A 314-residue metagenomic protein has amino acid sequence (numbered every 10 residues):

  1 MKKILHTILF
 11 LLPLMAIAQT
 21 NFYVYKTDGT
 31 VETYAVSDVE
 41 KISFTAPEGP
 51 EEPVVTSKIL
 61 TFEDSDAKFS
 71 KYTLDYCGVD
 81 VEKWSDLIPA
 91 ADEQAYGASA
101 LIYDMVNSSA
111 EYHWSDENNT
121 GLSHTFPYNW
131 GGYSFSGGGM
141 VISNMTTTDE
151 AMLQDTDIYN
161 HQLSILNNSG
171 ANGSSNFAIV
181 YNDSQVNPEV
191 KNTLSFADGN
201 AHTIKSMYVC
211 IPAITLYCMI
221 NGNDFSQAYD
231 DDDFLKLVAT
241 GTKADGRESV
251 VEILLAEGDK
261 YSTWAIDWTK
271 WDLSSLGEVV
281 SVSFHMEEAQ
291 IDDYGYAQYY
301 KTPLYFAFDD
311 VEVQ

Functional and structural regions predicted by a protein language model:
M1-Y23: Bacterial Sec-dependent N-terminal signal peptides
T20-A35, F62-D66: Short N-terminal segments immediately surrounding and downstream of signal-peptide cleavage
K26-E48, T73-E82: N-terminal targeting signals for Sec/Tat export/insertion, comprising classic cleavable signal peptides
K41-K58, Q314: Low-complexity, Pro/Thr/Ser/Gly/Ala-rich linker/spacer regions in secreted, extracellular modular proteins
P53-E189, G199: N-terminal targeting leaders for non-cytosolic proteins
L60, D64, D232-Q314: Terminal, low-complexity interaction segments
G199-S206, E278-V279: Extended extracellular/luminal ectodomain segments enriched in beta-structured repeat modules
C218-L237: Short coil-to-beta strand junction motifs in C2/discoidin
